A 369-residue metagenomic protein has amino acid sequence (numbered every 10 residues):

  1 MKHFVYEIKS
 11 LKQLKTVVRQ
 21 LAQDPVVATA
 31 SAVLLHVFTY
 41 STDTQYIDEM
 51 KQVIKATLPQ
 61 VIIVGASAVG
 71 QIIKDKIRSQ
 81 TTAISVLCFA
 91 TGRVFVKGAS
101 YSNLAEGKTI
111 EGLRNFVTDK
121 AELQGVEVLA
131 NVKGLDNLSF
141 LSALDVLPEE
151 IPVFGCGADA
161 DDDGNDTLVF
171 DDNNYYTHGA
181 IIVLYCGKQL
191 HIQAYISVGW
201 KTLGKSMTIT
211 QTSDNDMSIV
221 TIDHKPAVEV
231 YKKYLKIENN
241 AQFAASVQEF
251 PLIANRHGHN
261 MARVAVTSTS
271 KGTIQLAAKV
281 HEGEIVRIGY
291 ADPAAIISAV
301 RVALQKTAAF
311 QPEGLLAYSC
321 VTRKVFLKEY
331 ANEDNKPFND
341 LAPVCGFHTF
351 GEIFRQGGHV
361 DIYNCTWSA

Functional and structural regions predicted by a protein language model:
M1-A369: Hydrophobic alpha/beta core scaffold segments
